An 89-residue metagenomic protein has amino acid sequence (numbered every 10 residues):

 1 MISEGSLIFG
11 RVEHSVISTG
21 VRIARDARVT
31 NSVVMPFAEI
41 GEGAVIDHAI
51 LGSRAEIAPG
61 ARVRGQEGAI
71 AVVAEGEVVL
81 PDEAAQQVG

Functional and structural regions predicted by a protein language model:
M1-G89: Left-handed beta-helix
